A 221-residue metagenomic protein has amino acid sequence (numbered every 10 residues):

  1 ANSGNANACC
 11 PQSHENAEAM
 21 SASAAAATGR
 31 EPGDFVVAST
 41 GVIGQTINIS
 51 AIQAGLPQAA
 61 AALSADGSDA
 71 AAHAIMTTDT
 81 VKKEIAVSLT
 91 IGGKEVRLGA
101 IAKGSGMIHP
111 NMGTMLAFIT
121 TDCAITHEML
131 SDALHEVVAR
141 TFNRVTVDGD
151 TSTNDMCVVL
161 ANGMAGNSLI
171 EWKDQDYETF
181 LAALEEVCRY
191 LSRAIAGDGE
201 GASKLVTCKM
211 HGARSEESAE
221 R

Functional and structural regions predicted by a protein language model:
A1-C10, V36-I43, G99-I101, L116-T120 (+2 more regions): Short glycine-rich or small-residue beta-strand-to-loop segments that form or flank ligand, phosphate, metal/Fe-S
N2-A25: Glycine-rich, N-terminal phosphate-binding loop and its surrounding beta-alpha-beta segment
N5, D79, A102-G106, C123 (+3 more regions): Glycine-rich beta-alpha junction loops
A17-A19, S23-F142, S152: Glycine-rich, mobile lid/loop segments that gate access to catalytic sites or pores
Q58, N143, V147, Y190-G197: Conserved helix-loop functional segments at active or binding sites
C123-E186: Carboxylate- and glycine-rich phosphate/diphosphate-binding segment that chelates Mg2+/Mn2+
N162-R221: A glycine- and small/hydrophobic-rich beta-loop-beta segment that serves as a flexible "lid/hinge" or phosphate-binding
